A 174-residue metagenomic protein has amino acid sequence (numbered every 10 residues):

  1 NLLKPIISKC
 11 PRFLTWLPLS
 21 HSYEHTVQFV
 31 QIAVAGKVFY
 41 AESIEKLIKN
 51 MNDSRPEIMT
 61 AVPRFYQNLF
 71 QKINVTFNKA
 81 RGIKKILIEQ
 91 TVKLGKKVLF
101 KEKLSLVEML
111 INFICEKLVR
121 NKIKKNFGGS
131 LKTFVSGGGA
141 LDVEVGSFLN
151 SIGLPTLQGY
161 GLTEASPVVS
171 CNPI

Functional and structural regions predicted by a protein language model:
N1-R12, L19-R120: Conserved AMP-binding/adenylation subdomain of ANL enzymes
C10-R12, N126-K132: Short, surface-exposed connector motifs at secondary-structure boundaries
P18, G138, G161: Active-site glycine-centered loops adjacent to acidic/histidine catalytic or metal-binding residues that shape
G36-K37, L131-F134, L154: Short active-site oxyanion
M51, F134-V135: Extended, domain-scale alpha-helical bundle/helix-rich regions
L141, N150-L154, L162-I174: Active-site loops of AMP-binding adenylate-forming
